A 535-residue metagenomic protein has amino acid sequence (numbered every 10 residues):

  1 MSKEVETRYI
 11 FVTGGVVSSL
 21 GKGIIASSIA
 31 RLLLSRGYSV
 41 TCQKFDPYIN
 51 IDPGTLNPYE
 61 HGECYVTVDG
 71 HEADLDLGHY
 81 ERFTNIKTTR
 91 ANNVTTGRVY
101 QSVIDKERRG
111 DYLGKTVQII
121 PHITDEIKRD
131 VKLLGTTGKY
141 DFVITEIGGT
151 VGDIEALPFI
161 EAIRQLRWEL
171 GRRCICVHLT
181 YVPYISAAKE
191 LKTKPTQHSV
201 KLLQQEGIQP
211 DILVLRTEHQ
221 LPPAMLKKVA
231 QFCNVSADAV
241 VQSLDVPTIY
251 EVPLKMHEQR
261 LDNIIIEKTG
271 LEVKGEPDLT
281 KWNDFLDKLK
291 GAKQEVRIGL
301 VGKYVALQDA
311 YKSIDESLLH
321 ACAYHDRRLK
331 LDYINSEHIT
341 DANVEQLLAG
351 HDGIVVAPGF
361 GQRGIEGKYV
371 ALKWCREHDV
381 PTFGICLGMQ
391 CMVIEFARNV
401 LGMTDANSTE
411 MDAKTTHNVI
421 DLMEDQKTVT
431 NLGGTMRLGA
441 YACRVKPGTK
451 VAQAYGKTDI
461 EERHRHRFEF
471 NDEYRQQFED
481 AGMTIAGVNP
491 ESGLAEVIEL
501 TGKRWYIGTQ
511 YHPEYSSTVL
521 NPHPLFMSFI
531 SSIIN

Functional and structural regions predicted by a protein language model:
M1-K330, E337-G353, F360-G361, K368-W374 (+3 more regions): Flexible phosphate-sensing "switch/lid" loops adjacent to ATP/NTP-binding sites across phosphate-transfer
S2, K288-A292, V344-Q346, R363 (+5 more regions): Replace "in large, NTP-powered and nucleic-acid-processing enzymes" with "in large, NTP-powered factors and other
E6, Q209, S236, Q294 (+6 more regions): A generic structural signal for well-ordered coil/turn residues at beta-strand boundaries that shape enzyme active-site
G14, K44, T217, L244 (+12 more regions): Active-site proximal loops enriched in glycine and acidic residues that flank catalytic Cys/His/Asp and coordinate
L20-G23, S27-R31, S35, L347-A442 (+2 more regions): Cysteine-nucleophile active-site neighborhood
E60-V68, V246-Y250, V356, E377-F383 (+3 more regions): Short beta-alpha connecting loops at secondary-structure transitions that line or flank enzyme active sites
I185-K192, Q390-N399, L500: Glycine-rich, charge-decorated loop segments at or immediately adjacent to ligand/cofactor-binding or catalytic sites
L438, A442, K446-N535: C-terminal and late-domain segments of enzyme folds
